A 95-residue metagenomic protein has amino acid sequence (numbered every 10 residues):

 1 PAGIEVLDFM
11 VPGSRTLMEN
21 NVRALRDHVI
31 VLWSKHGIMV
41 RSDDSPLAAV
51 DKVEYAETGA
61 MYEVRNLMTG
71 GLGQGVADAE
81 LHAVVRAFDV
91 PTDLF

Functional and structural regions predicted by a protein language model:
P1-F95: Glycine-rich flexible loops
